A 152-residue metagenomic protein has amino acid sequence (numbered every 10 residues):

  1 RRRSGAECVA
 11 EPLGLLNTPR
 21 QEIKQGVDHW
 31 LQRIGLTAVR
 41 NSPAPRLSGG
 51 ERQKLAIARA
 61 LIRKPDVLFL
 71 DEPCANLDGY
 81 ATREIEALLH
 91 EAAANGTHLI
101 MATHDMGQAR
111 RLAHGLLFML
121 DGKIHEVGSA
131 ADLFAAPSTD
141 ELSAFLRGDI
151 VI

Functional and structural regions predicted by a protein language model:
G14, Q21-V39: Conserved ABC ATPase "signature" region
P43-L47, E51: Conserved ABC ATPase signature
K64: Conserved catalytic motifs of ABC-family nucleotide-binding domains
L68-D71: Catalytic Walker B motif of ABC-type/P-loop ATPase nucleotide-binding domains
G79-A81: Helix N-cap at the start of a conserved alpha-helix in ABC-type nucleotide-binding domains
T103-H104: H-loop/switch region of ABC-family ATPase nucleotide-binding domains
